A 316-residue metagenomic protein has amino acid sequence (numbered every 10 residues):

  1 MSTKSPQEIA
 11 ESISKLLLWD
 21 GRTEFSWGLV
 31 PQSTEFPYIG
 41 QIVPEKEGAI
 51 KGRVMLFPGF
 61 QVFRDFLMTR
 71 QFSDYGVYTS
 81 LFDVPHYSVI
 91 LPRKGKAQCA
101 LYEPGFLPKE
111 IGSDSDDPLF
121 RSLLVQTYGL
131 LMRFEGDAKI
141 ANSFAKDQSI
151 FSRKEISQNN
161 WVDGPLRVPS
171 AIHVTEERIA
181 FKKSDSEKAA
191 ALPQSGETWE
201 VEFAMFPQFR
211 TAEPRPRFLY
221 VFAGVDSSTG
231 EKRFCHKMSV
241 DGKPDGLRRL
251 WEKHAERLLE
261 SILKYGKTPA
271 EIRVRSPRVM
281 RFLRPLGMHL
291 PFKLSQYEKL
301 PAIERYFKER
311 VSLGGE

Functional and structural regions predicted by a protein language model:
M1-E316: Secondary-structure boundary/capping micro-motif
